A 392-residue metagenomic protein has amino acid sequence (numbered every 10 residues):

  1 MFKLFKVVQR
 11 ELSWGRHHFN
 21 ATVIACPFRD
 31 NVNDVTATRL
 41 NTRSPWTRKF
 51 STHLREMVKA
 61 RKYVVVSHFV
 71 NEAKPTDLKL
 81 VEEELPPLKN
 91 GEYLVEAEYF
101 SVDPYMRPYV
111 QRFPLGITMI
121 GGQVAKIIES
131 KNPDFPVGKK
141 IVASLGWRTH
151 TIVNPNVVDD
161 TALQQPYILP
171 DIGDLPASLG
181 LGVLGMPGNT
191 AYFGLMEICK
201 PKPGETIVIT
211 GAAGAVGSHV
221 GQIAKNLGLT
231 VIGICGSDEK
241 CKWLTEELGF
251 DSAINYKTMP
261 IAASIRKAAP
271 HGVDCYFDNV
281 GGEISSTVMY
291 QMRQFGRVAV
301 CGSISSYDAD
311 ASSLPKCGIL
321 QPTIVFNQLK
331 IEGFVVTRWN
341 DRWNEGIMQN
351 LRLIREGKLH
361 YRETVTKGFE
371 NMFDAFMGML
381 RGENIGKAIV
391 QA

Functional and structural regions predicted by a protein language model:
M1-E56: N-terminal mitochondrial targeting presequence
V58, T337-A392: C-terminal hydrophobic helical "lid"/dimerization subdomain of Rossmann-like NAD(P)H-dependent oxidoreductases
E84-V102, M106-R148: Glycine-rich beta-strand-centered segment in the early N-terminal region that forms part of a ligand/cofactor-binding
G121-K126, V137-G211, K358: NAD(P)H dinucleotide-binding glycine-rich loop of Rossmann-like/cofactor-binding domains, especially the beta1-alpha1
L181-M259: Mid-domain Rossmann-like dinucleotide-binding core that forms the NAD(H)/NADP(H) cofactor-binding site
L227, E283-L359, A392: Glycine-rich phosphate-binding loop and adjacent beta-alpha segment of Rossmann(oid) nucleotide-cofactor-binding
I261-P270: Short amphipathic alpha-helix with an adjacent loop that forms part of the alpha/beta core around
F277: N-terminal Rossmann-like NAD(P) cofactor-binding module of classical short-chain dehydrogenase/reductase
